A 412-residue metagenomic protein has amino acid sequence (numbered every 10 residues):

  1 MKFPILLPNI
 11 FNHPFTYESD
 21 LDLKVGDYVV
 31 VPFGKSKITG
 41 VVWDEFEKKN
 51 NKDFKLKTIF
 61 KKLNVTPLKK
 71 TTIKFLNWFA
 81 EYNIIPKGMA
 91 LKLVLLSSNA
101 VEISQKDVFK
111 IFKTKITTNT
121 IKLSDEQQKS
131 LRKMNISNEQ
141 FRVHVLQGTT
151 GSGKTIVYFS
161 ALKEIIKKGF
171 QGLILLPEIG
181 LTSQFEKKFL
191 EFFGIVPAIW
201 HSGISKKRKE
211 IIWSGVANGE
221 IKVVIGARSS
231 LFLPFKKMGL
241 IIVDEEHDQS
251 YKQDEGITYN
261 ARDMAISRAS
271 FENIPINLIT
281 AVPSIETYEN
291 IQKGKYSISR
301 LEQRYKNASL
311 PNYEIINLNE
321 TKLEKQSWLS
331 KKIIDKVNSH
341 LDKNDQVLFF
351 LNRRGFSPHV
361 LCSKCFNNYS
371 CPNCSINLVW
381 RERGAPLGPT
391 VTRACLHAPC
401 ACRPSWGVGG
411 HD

Functional and structural regions predicted by a protein language model:
M1-T280, T287-Y288, Q292-A308, D342: Accessory, non-ATPase domains that flank or precede helicase/AAA+ motor cores in DNA-metabolism machines
K113-T114, D244-D248, N312-N317, L378 (+1 more regions): Gly-rich Lys/Arg/Thr-decorated short loops/hinges at beta-loop-alpha junctions or inter-strand turns that position
I179-T182, S284-I285, G355-F356, N368: Alpha-helix N-cap/helix-start and coil->helix boundary motif
G194, H247, E320-L323, I376: A broad detector of the eukaryotic-type serine/threonine protein kinase catalytic domain
R268, P275-N277, S284-N290, K295-S363: Conserved interdomain linker/interface between the two RecA-like ATPase lobes of SF2 helicase motors
W328, I333-I334, L341-G384, G388-V391 (+3 more regions): Cys/His-rich short segments
